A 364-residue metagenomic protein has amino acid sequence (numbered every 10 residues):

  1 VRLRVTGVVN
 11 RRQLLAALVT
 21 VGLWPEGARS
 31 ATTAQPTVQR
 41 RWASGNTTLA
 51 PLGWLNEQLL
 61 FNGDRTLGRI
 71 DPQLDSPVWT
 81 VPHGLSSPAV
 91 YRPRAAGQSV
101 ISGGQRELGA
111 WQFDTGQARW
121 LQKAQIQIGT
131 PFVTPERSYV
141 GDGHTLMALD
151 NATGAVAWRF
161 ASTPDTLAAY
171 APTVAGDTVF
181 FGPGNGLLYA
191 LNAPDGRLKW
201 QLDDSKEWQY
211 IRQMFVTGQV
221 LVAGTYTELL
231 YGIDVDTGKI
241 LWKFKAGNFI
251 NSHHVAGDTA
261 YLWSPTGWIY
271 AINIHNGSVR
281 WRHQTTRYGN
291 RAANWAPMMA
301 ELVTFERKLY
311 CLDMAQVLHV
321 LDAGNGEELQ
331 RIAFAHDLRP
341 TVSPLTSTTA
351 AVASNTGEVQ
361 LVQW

Functional and structural regions predicted by a protein language model:
V1-V9, A16-L23: N-terminal secretory signal peptides
A34-W54, W79-R94, A118-V133, R159-A175 (+4 more regions): Extracytoplasmic beta-rich repeat domains
L59-L60, V100-I101, S138-Y139, V179-F180 (+4 more regions): Conserved beta-propeller blade signature
N62-D64, G103-Q105, G141-G143, P183-G184 (+4 more regions): Structural signature of WD-repeat beta-propellers
P72-L74, F113-T115, N151-T153, N192-D195 (+3 more regions): Short loop/turn segments that connect beta-strands within beta-propeller blades
Q117, T145, A155, L187 (+4 more regions): Tandem repeat domain/solenoid detector
R339-W364: Blade-level signature of beta-propeller repeat domains, shared across WD40, Kelch, NHL, RCC1 and BNR/Asp-box propellers
